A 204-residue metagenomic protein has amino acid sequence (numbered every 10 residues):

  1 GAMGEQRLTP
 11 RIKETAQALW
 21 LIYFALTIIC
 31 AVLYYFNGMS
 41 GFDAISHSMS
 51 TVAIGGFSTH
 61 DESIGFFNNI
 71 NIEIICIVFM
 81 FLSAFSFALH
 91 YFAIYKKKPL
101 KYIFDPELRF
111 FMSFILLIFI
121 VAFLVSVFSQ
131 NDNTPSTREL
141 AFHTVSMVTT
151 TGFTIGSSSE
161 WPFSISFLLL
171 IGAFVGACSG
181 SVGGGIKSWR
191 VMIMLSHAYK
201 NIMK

Functional and structural regions predicted by a protein language model:
G1-K204: Membrane-proximal intracellular helices of multi-pass ion channels
